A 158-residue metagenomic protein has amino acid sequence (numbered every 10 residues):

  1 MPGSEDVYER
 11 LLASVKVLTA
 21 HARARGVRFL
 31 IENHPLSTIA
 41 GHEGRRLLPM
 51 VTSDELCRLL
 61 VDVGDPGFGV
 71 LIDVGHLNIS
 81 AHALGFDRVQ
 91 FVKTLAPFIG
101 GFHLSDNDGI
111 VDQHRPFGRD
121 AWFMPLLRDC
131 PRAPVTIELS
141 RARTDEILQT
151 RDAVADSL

Functional and structural regions predicted by a protein language model:
M1, G41, S53-L158: Histidine-acidic metal/acid-base catalytic patches
M1-V70, I79: Active-site acidic/histidine proton-transfer and metal-coordination neighborhood in alpha/beta enzyme cores
